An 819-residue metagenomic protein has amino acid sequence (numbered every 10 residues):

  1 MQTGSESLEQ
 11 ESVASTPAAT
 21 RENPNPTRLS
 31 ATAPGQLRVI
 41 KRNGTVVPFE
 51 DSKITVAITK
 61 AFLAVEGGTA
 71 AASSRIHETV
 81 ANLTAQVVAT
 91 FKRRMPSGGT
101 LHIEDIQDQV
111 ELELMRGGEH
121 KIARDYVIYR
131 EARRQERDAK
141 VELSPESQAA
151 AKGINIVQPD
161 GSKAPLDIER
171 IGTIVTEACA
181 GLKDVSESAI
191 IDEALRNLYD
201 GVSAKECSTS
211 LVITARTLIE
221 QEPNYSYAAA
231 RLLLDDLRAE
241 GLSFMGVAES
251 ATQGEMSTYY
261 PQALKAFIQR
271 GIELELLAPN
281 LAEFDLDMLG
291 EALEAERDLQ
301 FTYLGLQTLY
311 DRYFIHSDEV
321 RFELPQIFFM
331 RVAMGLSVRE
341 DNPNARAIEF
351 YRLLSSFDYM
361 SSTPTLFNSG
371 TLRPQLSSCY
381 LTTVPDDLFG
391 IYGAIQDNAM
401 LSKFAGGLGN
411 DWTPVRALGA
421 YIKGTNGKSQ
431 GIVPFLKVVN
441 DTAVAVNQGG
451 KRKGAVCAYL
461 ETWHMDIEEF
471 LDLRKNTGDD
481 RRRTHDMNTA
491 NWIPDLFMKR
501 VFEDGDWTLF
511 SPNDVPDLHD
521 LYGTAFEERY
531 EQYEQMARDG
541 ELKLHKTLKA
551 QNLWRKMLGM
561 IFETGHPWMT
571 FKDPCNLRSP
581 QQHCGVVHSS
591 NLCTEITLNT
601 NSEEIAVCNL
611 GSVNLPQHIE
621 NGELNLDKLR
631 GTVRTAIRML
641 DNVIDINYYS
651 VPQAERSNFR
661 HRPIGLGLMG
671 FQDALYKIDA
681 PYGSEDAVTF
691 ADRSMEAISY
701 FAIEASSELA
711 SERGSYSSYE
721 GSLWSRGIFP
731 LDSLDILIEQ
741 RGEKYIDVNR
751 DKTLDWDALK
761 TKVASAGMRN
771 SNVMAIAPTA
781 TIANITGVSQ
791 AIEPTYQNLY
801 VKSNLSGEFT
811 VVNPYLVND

Functional and structural regions predicted by a protein language model:
M1-D819: Long, C-terminal-biased catalytic regions of enzyme "large/alpha" subunits
